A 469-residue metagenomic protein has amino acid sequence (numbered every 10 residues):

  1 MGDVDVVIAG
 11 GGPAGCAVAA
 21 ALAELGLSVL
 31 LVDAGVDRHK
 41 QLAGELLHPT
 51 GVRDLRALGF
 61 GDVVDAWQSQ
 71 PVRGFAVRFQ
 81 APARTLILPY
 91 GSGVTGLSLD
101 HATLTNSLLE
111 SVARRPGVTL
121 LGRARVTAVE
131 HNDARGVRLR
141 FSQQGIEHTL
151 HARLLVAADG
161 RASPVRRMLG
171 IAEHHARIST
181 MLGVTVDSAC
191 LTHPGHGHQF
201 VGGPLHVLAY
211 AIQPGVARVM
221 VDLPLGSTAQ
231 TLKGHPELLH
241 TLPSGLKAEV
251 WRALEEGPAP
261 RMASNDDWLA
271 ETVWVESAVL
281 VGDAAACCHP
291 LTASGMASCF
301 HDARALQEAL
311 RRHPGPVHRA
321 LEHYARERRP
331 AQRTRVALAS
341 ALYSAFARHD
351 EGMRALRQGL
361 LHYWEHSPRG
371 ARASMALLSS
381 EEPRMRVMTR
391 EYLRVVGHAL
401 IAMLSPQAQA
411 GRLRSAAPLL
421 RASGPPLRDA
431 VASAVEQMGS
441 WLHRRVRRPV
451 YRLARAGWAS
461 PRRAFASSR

Functional and structural regions predicted by a protein language model:
M1-A14: Beta1/beta-strand and adjacent pyrophosphate-binding region of the FAD-binding site in flavoprotein oxidoreductases
M1-D3, R53, G61-V64, Q70-M168 (+2 more regions): Conserved N-terminal helical subregion
A9, A23-A43: Glycine-rich FAD pyrophosphate-binding loop
G11, D159-G160, C288: Glycine-rich, N-terminal phosphate-binding loop of Rossmann-like dinucleotide-binding domains
V36-R56: Conserved N-terminal glycine-rich FAD pyrophosphate-binding loop of Rossmann-like flavoproteins
A128, R140-T149, L154-A270: Conserved FAD-binding catalytic core of PHBH/FMO-like flavoproteins
A229-A325: FAD/FMN-dependent oxidoreductases across multiple families
E308-R469: C-terminal helical "tail/cap" subdomain of flavin- and related membrane-associated enzymes
